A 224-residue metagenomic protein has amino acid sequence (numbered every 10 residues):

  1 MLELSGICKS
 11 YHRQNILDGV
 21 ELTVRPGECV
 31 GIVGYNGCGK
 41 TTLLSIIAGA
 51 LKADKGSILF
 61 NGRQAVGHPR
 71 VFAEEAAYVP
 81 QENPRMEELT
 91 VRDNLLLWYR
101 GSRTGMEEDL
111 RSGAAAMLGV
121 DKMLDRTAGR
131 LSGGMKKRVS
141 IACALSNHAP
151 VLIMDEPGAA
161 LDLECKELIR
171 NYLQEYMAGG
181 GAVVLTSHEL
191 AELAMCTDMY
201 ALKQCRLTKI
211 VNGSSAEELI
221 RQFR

Functional and structural regions predicted by a protein language model:
V33-Y35: The feature captures the beta-strand-to-loop junction immediately N-terminal to the Walker
A48: Helix-to-loop junction immediately C-terminal to a conserved catalytic motif
G56-F72: Conserved ABC transporter NBD signature motif
L89-G101: Q-loop/switch helix immediately C-terminal to the Walker
L96, M106-M123: Conserved ABC ATPase "signature" region
T127-G134: Conserved ABC ATPase signature
L152-E156: Catalytic Walker B motif of ABC-type/P-loop ATPase nucleotide-binding domains
